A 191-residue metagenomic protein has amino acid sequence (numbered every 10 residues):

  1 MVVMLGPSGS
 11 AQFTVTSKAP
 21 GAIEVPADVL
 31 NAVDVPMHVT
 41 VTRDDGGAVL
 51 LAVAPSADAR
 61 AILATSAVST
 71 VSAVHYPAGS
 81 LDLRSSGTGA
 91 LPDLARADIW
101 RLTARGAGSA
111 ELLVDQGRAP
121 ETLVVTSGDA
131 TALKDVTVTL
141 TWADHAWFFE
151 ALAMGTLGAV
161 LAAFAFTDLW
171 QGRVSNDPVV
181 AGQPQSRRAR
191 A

Functional and structural regions predicted by a protein language model:
M1, A119, T156-G158: Glycine-centered flexibility motif
M1-P7, L161-A162: Hydrophobic secretory-pathway targeting helix
L5-T141: Extracytoplasmic/periplasmic regions of membrane proteins
W142-A191: Juxtamembrane interface at the cytosolic side of transmembrane helices
